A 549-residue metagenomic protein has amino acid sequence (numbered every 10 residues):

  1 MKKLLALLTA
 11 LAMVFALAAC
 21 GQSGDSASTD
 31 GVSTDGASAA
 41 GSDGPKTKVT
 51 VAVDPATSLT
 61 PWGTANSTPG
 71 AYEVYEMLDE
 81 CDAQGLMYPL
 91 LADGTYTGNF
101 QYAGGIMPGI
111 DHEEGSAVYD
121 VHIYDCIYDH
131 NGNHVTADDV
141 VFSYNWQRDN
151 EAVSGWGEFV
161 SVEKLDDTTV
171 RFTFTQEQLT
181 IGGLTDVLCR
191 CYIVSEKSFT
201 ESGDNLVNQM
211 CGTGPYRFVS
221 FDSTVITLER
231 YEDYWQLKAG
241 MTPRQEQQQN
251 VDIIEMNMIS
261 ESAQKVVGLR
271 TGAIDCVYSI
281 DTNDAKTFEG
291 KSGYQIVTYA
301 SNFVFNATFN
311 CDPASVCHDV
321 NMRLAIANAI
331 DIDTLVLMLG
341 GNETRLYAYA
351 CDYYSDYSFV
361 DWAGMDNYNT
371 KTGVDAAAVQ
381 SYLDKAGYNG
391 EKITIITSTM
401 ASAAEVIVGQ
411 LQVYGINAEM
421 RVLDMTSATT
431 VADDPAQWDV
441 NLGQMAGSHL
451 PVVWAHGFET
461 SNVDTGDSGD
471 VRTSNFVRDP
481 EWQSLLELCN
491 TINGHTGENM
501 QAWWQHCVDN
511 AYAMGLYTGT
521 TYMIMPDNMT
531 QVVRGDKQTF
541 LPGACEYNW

Functional and structural regions predicted by a protein language model:
V51-D111, N145, C211: N-terminal lobe/hinge region of extracytoplasmic solute-binding protein
T60, T287, P313, C317-D356 (+2 more regions): Periplasmic-binding protein-like
S154-F199, G203-L206, M210-D222: Surface-exposed binding/hinge segments that line and control ligand-binding clefts or catalytic entry sites
S223, S381-G447, T521: Ligand/substrate-recognition segments at binding pockets and active sites
Q236-T287: Ligand-site clamp/hinge motif
V336, N367-T372, E419-A428, W454-N528: Extracytoplasmic/peripheral linker and loop segments enriched in polar/acidic and small residues with frequent Thr/Pro
G341-K385: Structural transition elements
M525-W549: Long beta-strand-rich cores associated with HINT superfamily self-processing modules
